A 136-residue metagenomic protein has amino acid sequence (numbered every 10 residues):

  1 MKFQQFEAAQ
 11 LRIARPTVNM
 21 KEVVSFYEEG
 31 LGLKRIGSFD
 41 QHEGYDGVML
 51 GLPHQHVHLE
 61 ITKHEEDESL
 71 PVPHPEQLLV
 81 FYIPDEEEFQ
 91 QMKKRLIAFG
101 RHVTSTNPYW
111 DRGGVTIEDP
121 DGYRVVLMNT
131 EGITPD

Functional and structural regions predicted by a protein language model:
M1-F6, R12, I36-S38, K93-D136: Vicinal oxygen chelate
M1-K2, E65-S69: Short beta-strand/turn micro-motifs at beta-sheet edges
F3-F6, E28, E43, L52-H54 (+2 more regions): Generic structural signal for beta-strand residues in well-ordered domains
A8-N19, V48-P53, S69-R95, G113-D121: Vicinal oxygen chelate
R15-H56: Core segments of cupin and vicinal oxygen chelate
Q41-H42, H64-E65, D85-E86, P108-W110: Short beta->alpha connector loops
H54-L59, D121-V125: Short, charged/polar, Gly/Pro-enriched secondary-structure boundary elements
T62-E66, T130-G132: Acetyl-CoA-dependent GNAT
